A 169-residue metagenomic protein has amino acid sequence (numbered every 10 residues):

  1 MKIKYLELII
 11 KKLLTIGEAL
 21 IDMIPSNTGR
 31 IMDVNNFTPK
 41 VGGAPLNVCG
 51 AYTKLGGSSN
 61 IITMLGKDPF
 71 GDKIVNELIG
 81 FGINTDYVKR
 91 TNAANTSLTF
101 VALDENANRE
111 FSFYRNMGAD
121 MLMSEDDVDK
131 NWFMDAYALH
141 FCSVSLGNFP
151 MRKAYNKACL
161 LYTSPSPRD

Functional and structural regions predicted by a protein language model:
K2-N84, M123-E125: Glycine-rich phosphate/adenosyl-contacting loop at the front of the ribokinase-like
T15, T96-T99, T163: Ser/Thr-centric signal marking residues that sit in or immediately flank functional binding/regulatory motifs
T38, N148, R152: Flexible, glycine- and charge-enriched loops at secondary-structure boundaries
T53, C159-L160: Surface-exposed amphipathic alpha-helices with a cationic face
S58-S143, N148: Conserved N-terminal subdomain of the carbohydrate kinase-like
K153-K157: Charged helix-capping and loop-helix junction motifs
Y162-D169: Conserved small/polar residues in nucleotide/adenosyl-binding loops
